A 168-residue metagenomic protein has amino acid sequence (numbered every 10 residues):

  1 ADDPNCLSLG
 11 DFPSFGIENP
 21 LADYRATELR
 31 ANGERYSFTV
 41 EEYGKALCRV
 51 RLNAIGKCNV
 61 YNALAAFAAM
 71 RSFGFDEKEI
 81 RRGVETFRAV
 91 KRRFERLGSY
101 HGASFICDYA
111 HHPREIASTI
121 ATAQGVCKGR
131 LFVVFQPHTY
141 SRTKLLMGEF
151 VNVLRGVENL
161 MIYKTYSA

Functional and structural regions predicted by a protein language model:
A1-F105, K128: Acidic, Mg2+-coordinating active-site environments of NTP-dependent enzymes
K45, K57, G74, H111-H112 (+2 more regions): Short, glycine-/Ser/Thr-/acidic-enriched flexible segments
L64, F75, A117-S118, L145: Generic recognition of short, well-ordered alpha-helical segments
G83-E85, R114-A117: Short acidic/polar alpha-helix capping motifs at helix-coil junctions
V90, R114, I120-A168: Active-site beta-alpha connecting loops in nucleotide-dependent enzymes
F105-H111: Switch II (G3) loop of P-loop NTPases
